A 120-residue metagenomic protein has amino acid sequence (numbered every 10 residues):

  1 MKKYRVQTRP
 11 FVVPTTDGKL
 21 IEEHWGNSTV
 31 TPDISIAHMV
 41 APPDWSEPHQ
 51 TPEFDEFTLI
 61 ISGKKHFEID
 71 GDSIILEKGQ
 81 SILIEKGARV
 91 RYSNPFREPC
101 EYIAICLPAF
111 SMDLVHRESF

Functional and structural regions predicted by a protein language model:
M1-D33, L114-F120: A short, N-terminal "cap"/entry segment at the start of jelly-roll beta-barrel domains of the cupin/DSBH fold
I21-E22, A37-P52: Conserved short histidine dyad/triad with adjacent acidic residue
V30, K86-M112: Ligand-binding loop in jelly-roll beta-barrel domains
I34, M39, K64, D72-I74: Well-ordered beta-strand scaffold positions
S46-E47, H66, I82, K86-Y92: Histidine-centered metal-chelating micro-motifs
D55-K65, D70: Glycine- and acidic-residue-biased ligand/ion/polar-headgroup-sensing regions
G71-K86: Short acidic-glycine-tyrosine-enriched beta hairpin
